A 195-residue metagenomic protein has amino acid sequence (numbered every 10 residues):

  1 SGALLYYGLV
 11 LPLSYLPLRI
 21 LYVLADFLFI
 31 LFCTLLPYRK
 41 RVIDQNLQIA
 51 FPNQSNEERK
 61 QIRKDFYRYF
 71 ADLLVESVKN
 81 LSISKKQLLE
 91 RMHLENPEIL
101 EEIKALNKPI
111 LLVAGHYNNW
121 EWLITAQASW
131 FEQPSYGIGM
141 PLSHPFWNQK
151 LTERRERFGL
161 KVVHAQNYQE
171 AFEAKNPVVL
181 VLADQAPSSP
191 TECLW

Functional and structural regions predicted by a protein language model:
S1-A114, N148-R154, G159: Membrane-anchoring hydrophobic helices of lipid-metabolizing enzymes
L4, L74-V75, N118-N119, S143-P145 (+1 more regions): Short amphipathic alpha-helical surface micro-motifs
L106-Q166, A186-W195: Catalytic core of membrane glycerolipid acyltransferases/transacylases, capturing the structured, soluble-facing
P109, N176-V179: Loop/turn-to-beta-strand initiation segments
A171-A174: Small-residue-rich helix-loop
L180-Q185: A structural motif
